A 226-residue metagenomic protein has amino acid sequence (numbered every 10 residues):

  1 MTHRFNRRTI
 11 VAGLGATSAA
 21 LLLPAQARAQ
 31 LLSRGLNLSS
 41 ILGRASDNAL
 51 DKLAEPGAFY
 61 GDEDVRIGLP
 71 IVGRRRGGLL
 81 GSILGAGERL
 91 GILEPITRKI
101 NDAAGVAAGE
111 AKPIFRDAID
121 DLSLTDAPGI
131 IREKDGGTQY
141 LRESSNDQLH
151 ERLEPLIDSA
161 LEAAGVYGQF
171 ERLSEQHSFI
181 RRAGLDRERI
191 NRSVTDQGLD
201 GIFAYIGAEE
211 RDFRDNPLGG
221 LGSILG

Functional and structural regions predicted by a protein language model:
M1-L21, R28: N-terminal secretory signal peptides and thylakoid transit peptides that target proteins across membranes
Q30-K99: N-terminal Sec/ER secretory leader and immediately downstream segment of secreted/extracellular precursors
S40-D51, E94, G109, P155 (+3 more regions): Hydrophobic alpha-helical segments involved in membrane association or supramolecular assembly
L53-D64, F115-L122, D126-I131, L156-L161 (+2 more regions): Surface-exposed patches in mature extracellular/periplasmic domains of secreted proteins
I92-S159: Mid-length scaffold segments of soluble, non-membrane domains
Q148, R152-S193: An amphipathic alpha-helical core segment
G198-G226: A cross-kingdom marker for long, charged
